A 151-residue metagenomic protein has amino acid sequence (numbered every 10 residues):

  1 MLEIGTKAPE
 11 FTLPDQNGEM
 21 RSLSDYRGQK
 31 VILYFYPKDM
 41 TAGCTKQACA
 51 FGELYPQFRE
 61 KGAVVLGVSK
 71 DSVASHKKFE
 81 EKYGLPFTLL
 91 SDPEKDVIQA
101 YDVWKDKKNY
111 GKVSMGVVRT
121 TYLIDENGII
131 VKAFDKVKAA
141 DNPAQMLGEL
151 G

Functional and structural regions predicted by a protein language model:
M1-G151: Chalcogenol-based redox active-site neighborhoods
